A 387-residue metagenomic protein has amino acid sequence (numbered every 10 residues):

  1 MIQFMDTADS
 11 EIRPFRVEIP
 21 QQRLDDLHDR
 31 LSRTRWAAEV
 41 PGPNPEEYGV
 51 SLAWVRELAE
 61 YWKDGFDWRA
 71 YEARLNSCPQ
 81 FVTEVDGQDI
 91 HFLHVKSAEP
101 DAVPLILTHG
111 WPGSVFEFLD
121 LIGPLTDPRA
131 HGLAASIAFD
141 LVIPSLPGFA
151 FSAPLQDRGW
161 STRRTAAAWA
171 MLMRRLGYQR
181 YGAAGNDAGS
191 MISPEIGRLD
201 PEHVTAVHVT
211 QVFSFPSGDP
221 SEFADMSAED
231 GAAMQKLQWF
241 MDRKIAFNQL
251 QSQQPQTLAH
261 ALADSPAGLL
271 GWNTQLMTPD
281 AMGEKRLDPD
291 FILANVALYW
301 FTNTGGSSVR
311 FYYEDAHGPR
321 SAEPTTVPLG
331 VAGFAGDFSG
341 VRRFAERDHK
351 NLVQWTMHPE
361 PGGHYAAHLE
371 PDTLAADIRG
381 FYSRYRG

Functional and structural regions predicted by a protein language model:
L24-K96, W300, G306-P319: Non-catalytic accessory segments flanking enzyme active sites
A70, L133, L146-W160, P194: Glycine-rich "HGGG/HGxG" loop immediately N-terminal to the catalytic nucleophile of the alpha/beta-hydrolase
A102-G110: Short beta-strand element of the alpha/beta-hydrolase
W111-G123: The serine-hydrolase catalytic nucleophile loop
P124-H131, L176-E229: Conserved hydrolase catalytic core segment
L125-F151: Conserved alpha/beta-hydrolase
D157-R175: Alpha/beta-hydrolase active-site loop
Q251-G387: C-terminal subdomain of alpha/beta-hydrolase-fold enzymes, centered on the catalytic histidine and its supporting
